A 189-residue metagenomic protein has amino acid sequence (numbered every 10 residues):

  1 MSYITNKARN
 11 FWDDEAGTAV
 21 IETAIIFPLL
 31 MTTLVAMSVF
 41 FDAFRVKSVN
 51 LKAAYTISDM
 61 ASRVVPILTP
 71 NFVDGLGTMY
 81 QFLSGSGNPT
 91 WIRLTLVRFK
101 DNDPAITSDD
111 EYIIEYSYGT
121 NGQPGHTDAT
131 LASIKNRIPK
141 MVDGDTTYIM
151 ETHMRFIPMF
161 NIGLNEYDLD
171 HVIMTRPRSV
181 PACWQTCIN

Functional and structural regions predicted by a protein language model:
M1-F82: Alpha-helical assembly-interface signal, strongest on the long, hydrophobic N-terminal helix that forms
Y55, D59-N189: Short, conserved structural patches
